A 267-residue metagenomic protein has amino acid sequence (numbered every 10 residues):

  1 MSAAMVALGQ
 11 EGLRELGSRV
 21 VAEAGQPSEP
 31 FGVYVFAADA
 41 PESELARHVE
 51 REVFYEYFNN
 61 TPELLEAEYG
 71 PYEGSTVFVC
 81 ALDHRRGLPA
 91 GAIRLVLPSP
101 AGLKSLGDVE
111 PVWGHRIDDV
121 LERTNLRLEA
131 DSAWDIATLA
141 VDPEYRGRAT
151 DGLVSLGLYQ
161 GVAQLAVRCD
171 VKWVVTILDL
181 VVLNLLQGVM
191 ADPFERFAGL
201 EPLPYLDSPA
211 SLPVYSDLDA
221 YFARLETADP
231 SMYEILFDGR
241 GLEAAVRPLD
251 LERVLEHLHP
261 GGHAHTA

Functional and structural regions predicted by a protein language model:
M1-E29, E256-T266: Short acidic N-proximal helix/loop "leader" segments that mark the beginning of a domain or an inter-domain linker
S18-A67, F78-R85, P89: Short amphipathic alpha-helix that is part of the acyltransferase structural core
L64-G70, G199-P204: Short, solvent-exposed loop/turn elements at beta->coil junctions and helix N-caps that rim active or binding pockets
A67-E73, V181-L185: Beta-rich nucleic-acid/ligand-interaction surfaces
P71-C80, P100-L103: A short helix-loop-beta-strand connector motif used in the catalytic cores of GNAT acetyltransferases and, in some
L106-L218: Acyl-donor binding region in acyl/amide transferases
M190-H259: Accessory, usually C-terminal, subdomains that scaffold auxiliary metal cofactors
